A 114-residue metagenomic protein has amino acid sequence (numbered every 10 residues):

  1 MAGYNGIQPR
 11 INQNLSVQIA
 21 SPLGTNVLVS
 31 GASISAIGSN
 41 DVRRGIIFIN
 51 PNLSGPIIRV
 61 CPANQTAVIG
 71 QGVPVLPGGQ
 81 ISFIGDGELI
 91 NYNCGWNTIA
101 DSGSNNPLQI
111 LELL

Functional and structural regions predicted by a protein language model:
M1-L23, L111-L114: Short, intrinsically disordered N-terminal pre-domain segments
N12, L23-G24, R43, G70 (+2 more regions): Surface-exposed or flexible loop/turn and strand-edge residues in extracellular/cell-surface modules
Q18-D41: Surface-exposed ligand/attachment interfaces on beta-rich extracellular proteins
G38, L76-N93: Beta-sandwich interaction modules
N40, N52-S54, S102: Short loop/turn positions at the edges of beta-strands in beta-sheet-rich folds
R44-I46, G87-N106: Noncatalytic modules at the cell exterior or secretory-pathway interfaces, chiefly beta-strand-rich lectin/adhesion
I49-G72: Short, surface-exposed beta-strand/strand-loop-strand elements in extracellular ectodomains
P56-V60, G103-L114: Edge beta-strands of jelly-roll/beta-sandwich modules across compartments, strongly enriched in secreted/luminal
